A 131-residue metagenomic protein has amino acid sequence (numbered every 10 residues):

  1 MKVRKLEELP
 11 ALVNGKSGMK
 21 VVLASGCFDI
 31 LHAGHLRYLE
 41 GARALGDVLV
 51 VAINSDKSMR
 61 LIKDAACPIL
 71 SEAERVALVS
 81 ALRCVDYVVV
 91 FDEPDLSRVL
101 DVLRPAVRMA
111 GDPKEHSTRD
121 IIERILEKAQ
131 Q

Functional and structural regions predicted by a protein language model:
M1-Q131: Nucleotidyltransferase catalytic core that binds NTPs
